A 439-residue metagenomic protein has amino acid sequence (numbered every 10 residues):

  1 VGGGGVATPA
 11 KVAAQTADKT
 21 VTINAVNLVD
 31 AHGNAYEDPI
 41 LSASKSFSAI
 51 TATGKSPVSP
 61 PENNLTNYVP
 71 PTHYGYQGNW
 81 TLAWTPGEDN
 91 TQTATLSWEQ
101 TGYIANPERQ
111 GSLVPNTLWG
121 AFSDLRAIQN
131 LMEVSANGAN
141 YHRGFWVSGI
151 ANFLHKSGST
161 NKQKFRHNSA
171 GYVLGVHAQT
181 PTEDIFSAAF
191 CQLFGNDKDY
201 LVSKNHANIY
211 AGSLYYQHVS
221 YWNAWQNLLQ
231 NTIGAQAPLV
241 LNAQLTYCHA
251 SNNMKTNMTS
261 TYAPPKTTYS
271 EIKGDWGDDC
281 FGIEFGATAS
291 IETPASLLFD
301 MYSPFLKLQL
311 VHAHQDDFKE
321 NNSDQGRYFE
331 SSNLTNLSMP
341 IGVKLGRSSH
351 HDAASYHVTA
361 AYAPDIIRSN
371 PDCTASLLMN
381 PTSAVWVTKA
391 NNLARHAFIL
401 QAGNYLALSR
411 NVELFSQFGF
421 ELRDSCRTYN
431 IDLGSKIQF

Functional and structural regions predicted by a protein language model:
V1-S48: Extracellular beta-strand/loop-rich repeat segments of large surface/secreted proteins
V6-I23, T53-P60, Q236, G277-D279 (+1 more regions): Surface-exposed loop/turn motifs in large extracellular/passenger domains
I40, K45-G54, Q163-T180, Q325-L334: Short secondary-structure subsegments characteristic of cysteine-rich extracellular domains
N67-Y103: Low-complexity acidic/polar repeat-biased segments
Q100-L297, G419, R423-S425, G434: Outer membrane beta-barrel translocator domains of Type V secretion systems
R109-L113, T160-H167, V202, S251-G277 (+2 more regions): Solvent-exposed, glycine/polar-rich loop segments of beta-barrel outer-membrane systems
Y141-F145, T182-F186, A235-L241, D279 (+6 more regions): Outer-envelope beta-barrel architecture signal
S213, Q217, Y221-W222, Y328-F439: Outer membrane beta-barrel transmembrane domains
